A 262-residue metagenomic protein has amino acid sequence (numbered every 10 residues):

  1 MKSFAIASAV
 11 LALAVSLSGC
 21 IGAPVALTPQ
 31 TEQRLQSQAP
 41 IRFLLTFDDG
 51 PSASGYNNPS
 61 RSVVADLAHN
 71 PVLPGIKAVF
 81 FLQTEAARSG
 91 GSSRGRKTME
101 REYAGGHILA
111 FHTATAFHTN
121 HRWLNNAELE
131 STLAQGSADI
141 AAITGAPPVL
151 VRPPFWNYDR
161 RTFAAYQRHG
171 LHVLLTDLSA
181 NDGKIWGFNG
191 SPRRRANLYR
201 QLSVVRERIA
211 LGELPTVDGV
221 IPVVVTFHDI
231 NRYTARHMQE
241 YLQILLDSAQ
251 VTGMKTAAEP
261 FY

Functional and structural regions predicted by a protein language model:
M1-S8: Bacterial N-terminal signal peptides that target proteins for export
S8-A9, R161: Residues in flexible loops and secondary-structure boundaries
L17-G19: C-terminal motif of bacterial Sec signal peptides marking the signal peptidase cleavage site
G22-I108, T115-F117, S137-A142, A146-P148: Active-site beta->alpha N-cap acidic-glycine motif
G90, R94, A116-Y262: Catalytic domains of cell-wall/extracellular-matrix polysaccharide-remodeling enzymes, centered on de-N-acetylation
